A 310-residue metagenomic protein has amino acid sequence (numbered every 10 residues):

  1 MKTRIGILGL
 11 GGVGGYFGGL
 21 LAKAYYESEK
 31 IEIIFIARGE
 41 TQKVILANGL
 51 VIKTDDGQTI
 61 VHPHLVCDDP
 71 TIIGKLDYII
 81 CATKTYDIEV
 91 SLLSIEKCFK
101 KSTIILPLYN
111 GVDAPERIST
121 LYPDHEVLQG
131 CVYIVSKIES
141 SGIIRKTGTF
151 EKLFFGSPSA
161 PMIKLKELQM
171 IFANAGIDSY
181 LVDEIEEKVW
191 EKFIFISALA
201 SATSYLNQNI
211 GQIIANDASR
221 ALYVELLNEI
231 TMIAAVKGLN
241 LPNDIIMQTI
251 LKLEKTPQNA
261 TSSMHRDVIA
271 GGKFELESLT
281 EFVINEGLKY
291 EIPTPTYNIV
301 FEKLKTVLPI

Functional and structural regions predicted by a protein language model:
M1-Q58: NAD(P)+-binding Rossmann beta1-loop-alpha1 motif at the extreme N-terminus of oxidoreductases
K2-T3, I31, M170-N174, V224-I310: NAD(P)-dependent Rossmann-like dehydrogenase/reductase catalytic/cofactor-binding core
G19, K23-E27, L93-K97, T120 (+3 more regions): Short, well-ordered alpha-helices that flank and scaffold nucleotide-derived cofactor binding pockets
T59-I143: Rossmann-like NAD(P)(H) cofactor-binding subdomain of soluble oxidoreductases
G74, N110-K188: Rossmann-fold dinucleotide-binding core
F99, I144-L153, S204-I213, A260-A270: Helix-loop-beta segment of a Rossmann-like dinucleotide-binding subdomain
E186-I214, A218-T231, Q258: Active-site-proximal catalytic alpha-helix in oxidoreductases
